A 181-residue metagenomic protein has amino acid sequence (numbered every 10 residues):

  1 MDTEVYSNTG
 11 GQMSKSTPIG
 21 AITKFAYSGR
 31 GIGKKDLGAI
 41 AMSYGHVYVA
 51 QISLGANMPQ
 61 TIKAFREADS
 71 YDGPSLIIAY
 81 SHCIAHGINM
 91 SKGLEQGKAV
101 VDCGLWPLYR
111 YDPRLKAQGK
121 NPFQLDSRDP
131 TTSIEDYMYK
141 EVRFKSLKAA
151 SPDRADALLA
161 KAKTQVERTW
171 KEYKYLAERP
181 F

Functional and structural regions predicted by a protein language model:
M1-L76, H82-I84, I88-C103: Thiamine diphosphate
A21, F25, G33, Y48-V49 (+3 more regions): Generic preference for well-ordered secondary structure
F25-Y27, K34, I40, S146 (+1 more regions): Thiamine diphosphate
A26, S53-G55, T131, E135 (+1 more regions): A short, terminal or domain-edge coil/loop segment
M58-R154, K161, K174-L176: Glycine/aspartate-rich loop-and-adjacent alpha/beta segment that forms the canonical ThDP
